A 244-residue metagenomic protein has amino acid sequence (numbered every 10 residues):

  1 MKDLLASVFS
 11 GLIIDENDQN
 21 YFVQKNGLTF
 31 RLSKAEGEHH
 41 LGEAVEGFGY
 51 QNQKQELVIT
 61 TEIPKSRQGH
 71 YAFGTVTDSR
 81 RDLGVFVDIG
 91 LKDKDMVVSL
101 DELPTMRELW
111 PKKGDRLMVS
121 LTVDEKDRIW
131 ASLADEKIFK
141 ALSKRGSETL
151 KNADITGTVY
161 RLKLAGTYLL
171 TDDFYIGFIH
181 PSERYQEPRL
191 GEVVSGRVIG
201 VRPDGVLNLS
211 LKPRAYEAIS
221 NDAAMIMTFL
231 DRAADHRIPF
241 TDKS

Functional and structural regions predicted by a protein language model:
M1-S244: Single-stranded RNA-binding regions, centering on S1/OB-family and related RNA-binding modules
